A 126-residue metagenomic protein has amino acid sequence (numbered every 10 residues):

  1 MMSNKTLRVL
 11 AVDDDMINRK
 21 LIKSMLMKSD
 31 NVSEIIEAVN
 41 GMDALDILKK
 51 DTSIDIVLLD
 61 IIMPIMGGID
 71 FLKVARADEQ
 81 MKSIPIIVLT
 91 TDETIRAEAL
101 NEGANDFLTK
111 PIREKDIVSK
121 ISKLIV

Functional and structural regions predicted by a protein language model:
M16-I36: Two-component/phosphorelay signaling modules centered on CheY-like receiver
E37-D46, G68: Helix N-cap/capping motif at the beta->alpha junctions
D46, I69-K82: Short amphipathic alpha-helix used as the core "switch/output" element in two-component signaling
T52-L58: Active-site beta3 strand of CheY-like receiver
M63-M66: Receiver (REC) domain active-site loop signature in two-component systems and cognate sites in sensor histidine kinases
D70, D92-D106, S119: Alpha4 helix (beta4-alpha4-beta5 surface) of REC/receiver domains from two-component response regulators
I87-L89: Hydrophobic/aromatic residues positioned on beta-strands within the core alpha/beta folds
I112-S122: C-terminal output helix
